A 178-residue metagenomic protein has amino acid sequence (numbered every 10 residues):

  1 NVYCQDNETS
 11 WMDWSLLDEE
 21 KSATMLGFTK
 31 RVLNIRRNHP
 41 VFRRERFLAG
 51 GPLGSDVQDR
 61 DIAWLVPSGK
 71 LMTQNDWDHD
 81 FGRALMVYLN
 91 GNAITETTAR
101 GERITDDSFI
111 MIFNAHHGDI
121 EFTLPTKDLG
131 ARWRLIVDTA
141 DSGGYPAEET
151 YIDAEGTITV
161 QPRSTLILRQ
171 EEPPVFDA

Functional and structural regions predicted by a protein language model:
N1-A178: Carbohydrate-interacting/catalytic domains
